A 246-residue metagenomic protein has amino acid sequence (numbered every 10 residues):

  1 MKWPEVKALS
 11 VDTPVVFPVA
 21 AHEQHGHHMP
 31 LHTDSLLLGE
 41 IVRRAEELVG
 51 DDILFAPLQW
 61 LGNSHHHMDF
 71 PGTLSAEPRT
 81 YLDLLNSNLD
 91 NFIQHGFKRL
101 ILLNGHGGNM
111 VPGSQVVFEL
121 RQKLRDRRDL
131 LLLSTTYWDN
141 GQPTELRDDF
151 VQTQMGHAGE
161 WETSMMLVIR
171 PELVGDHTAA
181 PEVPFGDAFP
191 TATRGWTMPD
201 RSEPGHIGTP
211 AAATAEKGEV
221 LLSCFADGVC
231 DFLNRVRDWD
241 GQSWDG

Functional and structural regions predicted by a protein language model:
M1-I101, G105-G246: Extended, histidine- and acidic-residue-enriched regions that form the cofactor-binding/catalytic faces
